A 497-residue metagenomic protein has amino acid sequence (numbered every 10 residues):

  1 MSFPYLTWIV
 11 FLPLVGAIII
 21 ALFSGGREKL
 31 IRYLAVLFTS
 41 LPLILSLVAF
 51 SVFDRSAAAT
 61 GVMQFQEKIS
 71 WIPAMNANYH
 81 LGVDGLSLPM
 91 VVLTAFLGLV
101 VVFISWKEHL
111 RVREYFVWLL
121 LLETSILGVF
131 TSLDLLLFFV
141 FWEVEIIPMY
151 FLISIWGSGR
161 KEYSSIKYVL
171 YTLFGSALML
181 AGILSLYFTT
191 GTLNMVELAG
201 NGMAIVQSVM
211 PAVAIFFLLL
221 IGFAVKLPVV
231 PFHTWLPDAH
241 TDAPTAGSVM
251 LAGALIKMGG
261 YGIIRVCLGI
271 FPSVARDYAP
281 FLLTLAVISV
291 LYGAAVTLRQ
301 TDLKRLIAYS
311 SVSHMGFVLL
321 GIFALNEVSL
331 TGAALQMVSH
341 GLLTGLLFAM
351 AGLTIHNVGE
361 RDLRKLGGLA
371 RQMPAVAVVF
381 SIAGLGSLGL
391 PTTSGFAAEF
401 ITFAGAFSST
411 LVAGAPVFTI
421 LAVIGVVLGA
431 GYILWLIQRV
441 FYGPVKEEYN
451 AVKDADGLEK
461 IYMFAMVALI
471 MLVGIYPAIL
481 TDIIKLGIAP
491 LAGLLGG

Functional and structural regions predicted by a protein language model:
M1-Y5, I19-F103, K107-V117, T192 (+2 more regions): Transmembrane helix-loop-helix hairpins at membrane boundaries of multipass inner-membrane proteins
T7-L22, V36-A49, L93-S105, L122-T124 (+5 more regions): Central hydrophobic cores of alpha-helical transmembrane segments in multi-pass inner-membrane proteins across all
I9-L12, V92, R113-L122, A308-V312: Short hydrophobic alpha-helical membrane-embedded segments
K29-S40, Y163-L173, M373-V378, G457-A465: Alpha-helical transmembrane segments and their helix-start/interface "positive-inside/aromatic belt" motifs in integral
L37-D54, T172-I183, V376, F380-L388 (+2 more regions): Hydrophobic alpha-helical membrane-insertion segments
V100-W106, T124-L136, M149-Q438: Hydrophobic transmembrane alpha-helices and their helix-loop junctions in integral membrane proteins
F103-W118, T245, G253, Y442 (+1 more regions): Cytoplasmic juxtamembrane regions at transmembrane-helix boundaries
M373-A375, I433-G497: Cytoplasmic/organellar membrane-interface segments at the starts of transmembrane helices in multi-pass inner-membrane
